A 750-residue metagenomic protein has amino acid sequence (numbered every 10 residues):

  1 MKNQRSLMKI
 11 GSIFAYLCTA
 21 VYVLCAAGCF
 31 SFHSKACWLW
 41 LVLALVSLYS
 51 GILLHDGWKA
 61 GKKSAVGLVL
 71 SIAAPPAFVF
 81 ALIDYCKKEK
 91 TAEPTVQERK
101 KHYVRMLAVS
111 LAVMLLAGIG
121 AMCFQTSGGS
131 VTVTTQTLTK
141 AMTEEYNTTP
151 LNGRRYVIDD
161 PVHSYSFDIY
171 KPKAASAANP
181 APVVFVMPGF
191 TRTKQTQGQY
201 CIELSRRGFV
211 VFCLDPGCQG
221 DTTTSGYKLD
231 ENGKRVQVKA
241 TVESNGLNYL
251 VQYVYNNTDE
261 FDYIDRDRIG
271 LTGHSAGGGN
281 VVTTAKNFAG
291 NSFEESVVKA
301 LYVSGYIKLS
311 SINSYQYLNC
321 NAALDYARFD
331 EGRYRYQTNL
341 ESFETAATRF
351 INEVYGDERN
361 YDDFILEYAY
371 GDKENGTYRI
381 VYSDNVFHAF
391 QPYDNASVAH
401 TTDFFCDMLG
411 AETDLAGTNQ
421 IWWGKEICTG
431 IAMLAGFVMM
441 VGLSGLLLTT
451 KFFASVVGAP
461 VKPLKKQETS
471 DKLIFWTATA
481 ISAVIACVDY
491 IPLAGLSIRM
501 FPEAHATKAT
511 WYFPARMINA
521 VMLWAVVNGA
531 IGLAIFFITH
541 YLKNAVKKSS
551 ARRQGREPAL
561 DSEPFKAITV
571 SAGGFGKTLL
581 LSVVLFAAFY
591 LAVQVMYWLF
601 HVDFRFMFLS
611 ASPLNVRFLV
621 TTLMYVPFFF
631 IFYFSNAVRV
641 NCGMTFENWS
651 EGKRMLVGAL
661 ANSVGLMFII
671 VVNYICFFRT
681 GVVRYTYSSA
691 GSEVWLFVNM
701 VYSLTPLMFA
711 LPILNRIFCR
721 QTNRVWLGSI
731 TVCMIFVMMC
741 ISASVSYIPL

Functional and structural regions predicted by a protein language model:
K2-A15, K101-M106: N-terminal membrane topogenic signal
Y16-G28, A36-I52, D56-A65, I83-K87 (+4 more regions): Alpha-helical transmembrane segments of integral membrane proteins
L17-F30, L409-N419: Membrane-embedded alpha-helical segments in integral membrane proteins
V21, H33, L82-K90, E98-V157: An N-terminal hydrophobic leader/cap segment in hydrolases
V66-I83: Hydrophobic, aromatic-rich membrane-embedded alpha-helical segments
S130-W422: Soluble extramembrane regions of membrane proteins in the secretory/endomembrane system
E412-M440, T450-F475: Cytosolic-side membrane-insertion boundary helix
M440-T449, I535, T539: C-terminal membrane-cytosol helix-exit motif in multi-pass small-molecule transporters
